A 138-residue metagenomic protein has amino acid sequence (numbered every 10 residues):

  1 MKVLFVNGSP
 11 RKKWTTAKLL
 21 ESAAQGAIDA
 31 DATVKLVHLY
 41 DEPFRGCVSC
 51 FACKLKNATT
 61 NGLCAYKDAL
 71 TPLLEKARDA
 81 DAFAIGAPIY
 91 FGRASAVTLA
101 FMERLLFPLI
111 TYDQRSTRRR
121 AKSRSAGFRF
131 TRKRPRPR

Functional and structural regions predicted by a protein language model:
M1-Q114: N-terminal beta1-alpha1-beta2 submodule of the flavodoxin-like/Rossmannoid cofactor-binding fold
A96-V97, I110-R138: Short, glycine-/small-residue-rich phosphate/pyrophosphate-handling segment
